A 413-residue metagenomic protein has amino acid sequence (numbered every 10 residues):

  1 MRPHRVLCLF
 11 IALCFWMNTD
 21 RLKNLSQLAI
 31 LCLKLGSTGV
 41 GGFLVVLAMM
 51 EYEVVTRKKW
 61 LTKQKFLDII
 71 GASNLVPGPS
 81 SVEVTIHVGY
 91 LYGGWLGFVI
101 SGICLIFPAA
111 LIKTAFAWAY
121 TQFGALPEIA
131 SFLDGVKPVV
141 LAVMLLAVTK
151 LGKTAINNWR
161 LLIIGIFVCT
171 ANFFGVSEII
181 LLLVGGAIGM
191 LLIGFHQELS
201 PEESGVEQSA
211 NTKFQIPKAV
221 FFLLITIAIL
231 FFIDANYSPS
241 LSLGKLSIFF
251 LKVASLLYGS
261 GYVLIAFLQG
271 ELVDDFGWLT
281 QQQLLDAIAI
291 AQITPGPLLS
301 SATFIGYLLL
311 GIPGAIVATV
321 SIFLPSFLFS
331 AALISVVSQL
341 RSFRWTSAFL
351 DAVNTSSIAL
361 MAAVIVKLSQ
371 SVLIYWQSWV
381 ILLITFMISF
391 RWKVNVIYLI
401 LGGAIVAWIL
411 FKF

Functional and structural regions predicted by a protein language model:
P3-V76, H87-T294, L298-F413: Multi-pass membrane proteins that catalyze or facilitate reactions on polyprenyl-/lipid-phosphate substrates and their
S80-E83: Conserved beta-loop-alpha segment that forms the PLP phosphate-binding cup at the N-terminus of a helix
